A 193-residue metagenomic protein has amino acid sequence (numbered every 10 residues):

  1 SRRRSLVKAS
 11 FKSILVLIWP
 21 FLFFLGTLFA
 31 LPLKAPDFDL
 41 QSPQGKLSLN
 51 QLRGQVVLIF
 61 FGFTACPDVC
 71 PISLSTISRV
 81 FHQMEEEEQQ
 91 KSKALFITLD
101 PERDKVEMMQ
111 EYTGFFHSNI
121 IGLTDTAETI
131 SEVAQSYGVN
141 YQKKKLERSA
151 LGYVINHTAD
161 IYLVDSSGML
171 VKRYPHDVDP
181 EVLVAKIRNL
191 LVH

Functional and structural regions predicted by a protein language model:
L6-I18: Bacterial N-terminal signal peptides that target proteins for export
V16-G26: Bacterial N-terminal signal peptides
G26-Q51, S75: N-terminal "domain-start" segment that seeds a small globular fold
A35-P36, V56-V57, T158-A159: Short loop/turn microsegments at loop-to-beta-strand junctions
N50-P71: Short active-site neighborhood of thiol/selenol oxidoreductases, capturing the structured segment around
L74-V133: Structural microenvironment flanking redox-active thiols in thiol-disulfide oxidoreductases
T129-V182: Thiol/disulfide oxidoreductase modules built on the thioredoxin-like
I187-V192: Short, hydrophobic alpha-helical segments
